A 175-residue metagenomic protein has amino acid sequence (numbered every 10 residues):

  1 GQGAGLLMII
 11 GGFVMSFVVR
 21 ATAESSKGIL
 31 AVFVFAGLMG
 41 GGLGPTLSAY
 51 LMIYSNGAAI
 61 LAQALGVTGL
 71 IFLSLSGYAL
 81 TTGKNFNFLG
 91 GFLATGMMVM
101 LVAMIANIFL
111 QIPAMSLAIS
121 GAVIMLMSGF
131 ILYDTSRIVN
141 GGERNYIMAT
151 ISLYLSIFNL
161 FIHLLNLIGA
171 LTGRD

Functional and structural regions predicted by a protein language model:
G1-D175: A hydrophobic alpha-helical transmembrane-helix feature that marks the membrane cores and membrane-interface segments
